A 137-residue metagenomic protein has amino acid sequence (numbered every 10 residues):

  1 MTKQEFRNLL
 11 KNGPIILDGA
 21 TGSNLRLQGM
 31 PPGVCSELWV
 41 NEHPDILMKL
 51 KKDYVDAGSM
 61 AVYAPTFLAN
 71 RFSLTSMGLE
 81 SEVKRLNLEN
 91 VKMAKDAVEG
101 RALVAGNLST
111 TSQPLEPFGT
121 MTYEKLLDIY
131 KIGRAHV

Functional and structural regions predicted by a protein language model:
M1-H136: Domain-level signal for soluble alpha/beta catalytic cores
